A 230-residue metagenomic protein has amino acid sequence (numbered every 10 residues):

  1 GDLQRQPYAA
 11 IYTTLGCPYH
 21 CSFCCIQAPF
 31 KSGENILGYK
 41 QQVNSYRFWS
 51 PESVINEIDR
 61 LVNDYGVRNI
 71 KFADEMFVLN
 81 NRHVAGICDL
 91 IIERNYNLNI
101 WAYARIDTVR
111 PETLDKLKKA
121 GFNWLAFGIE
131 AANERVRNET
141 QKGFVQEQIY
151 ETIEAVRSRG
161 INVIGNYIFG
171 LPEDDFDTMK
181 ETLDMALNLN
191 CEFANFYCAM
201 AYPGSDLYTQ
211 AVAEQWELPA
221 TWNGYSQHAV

Functional and structural regions predicted by a protein language model:
G1-I164, D184: Radical SAM [4Fe-4S] cluster-binding motif and immediate context
Q4-A10, C25, R60, D177-K180 (+1 more regions): C-terminal accessory regions of radical SAM enzymes
Y12-T14, G170-L171, V230: Short, well-ordered beta-strand elements within core beta-sheets of diverse protein domains
F30, N80, R135, E173-D174 (+2 more regions): Short secondary-structure boundary/hinge segments and terminal tails
R47, P172-D175: Alpha-helix C-terminal capping/termination sites
A73-N80, R105-I106, I168-E173, Y197-D206: Short, solvent-exposed turn/loop segments enriched in Gly/Ser/Thr/Pro and often Arg
